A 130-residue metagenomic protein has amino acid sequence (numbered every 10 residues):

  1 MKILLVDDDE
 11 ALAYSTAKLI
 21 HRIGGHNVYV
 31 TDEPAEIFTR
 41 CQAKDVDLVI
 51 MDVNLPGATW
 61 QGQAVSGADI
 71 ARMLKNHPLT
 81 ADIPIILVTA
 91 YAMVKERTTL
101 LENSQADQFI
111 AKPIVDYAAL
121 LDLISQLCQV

Functional and structural regions predicted by a protein language model:
M1-K2, E10-L12, A35, V115-V130: Non-catalytic signal-transmission and effector/linker regions of two-component phosphorelay proteins
D7: Conserved acidic carboxylate
E10-P34: Two-component/phosphorelay signaling modules centered on CheY-like receiver
V30-A58: Acidic, metal-coordinating helix/loop segments flanking the phosphotransfer/catalytic sites of two-component signaling
D45-D47, P78-P84: His-Asp phosphorelay/catalytic-motif detector in bacterial-type signaling
Q61-V65, D69, A81, A92-I110 (+1 more regions): Alpha4 helix (beta4-alpha4-beta5 surface) of REC/receiver domains from two-component response regulators
